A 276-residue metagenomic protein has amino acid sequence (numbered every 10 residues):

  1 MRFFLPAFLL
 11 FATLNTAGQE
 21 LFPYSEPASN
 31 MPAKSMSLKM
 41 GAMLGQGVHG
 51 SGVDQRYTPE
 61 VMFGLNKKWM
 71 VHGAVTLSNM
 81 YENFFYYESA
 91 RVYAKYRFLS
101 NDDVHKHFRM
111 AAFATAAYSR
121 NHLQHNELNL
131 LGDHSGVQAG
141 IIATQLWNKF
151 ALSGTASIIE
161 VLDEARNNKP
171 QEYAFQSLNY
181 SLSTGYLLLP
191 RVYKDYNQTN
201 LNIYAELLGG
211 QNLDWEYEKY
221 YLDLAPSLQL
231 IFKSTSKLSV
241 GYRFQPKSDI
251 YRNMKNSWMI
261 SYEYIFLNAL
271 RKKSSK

Functional and structural regions predicted by a protein language model:
G18-V61, A117-L123: Short glycine/proline- and aromatic-enriched beta-strand/turn motifs that initiate or cap beta-hairpins
E26-A33, K68, F84, S100-R109 (+4 more regions): Short loop/turn motifs that connect adjacent beta-strands in outer-membrane beta-barrel proteins
P32, V53-Y57, F85-A90, L131-V137 (+3 more regions): Residues that define the transmembrane beta-barrel architecture of outer-membrane proteins
L38-A42, G73, A94, M110-A114 (+7 more regions): Membrane-embedded beta-strand positions of outer-membrane beta-barrel proteins
A42-Q46, V75-Y81, F98, A114-R120 (+6 more regions): Transmembrane beta-strands of outer-membrane beta-barrel pores
M62-G64, K95-N101, I142-N148, S183-R191 (+2 more regions): Structural signature of outer-membrane beta-barrel channels/translocons
N83-S177: Outer-membrane pore/translocation modules
R91-A94, L182, M254-K276: Outer-membrane beta-barrel "beta-signal"
